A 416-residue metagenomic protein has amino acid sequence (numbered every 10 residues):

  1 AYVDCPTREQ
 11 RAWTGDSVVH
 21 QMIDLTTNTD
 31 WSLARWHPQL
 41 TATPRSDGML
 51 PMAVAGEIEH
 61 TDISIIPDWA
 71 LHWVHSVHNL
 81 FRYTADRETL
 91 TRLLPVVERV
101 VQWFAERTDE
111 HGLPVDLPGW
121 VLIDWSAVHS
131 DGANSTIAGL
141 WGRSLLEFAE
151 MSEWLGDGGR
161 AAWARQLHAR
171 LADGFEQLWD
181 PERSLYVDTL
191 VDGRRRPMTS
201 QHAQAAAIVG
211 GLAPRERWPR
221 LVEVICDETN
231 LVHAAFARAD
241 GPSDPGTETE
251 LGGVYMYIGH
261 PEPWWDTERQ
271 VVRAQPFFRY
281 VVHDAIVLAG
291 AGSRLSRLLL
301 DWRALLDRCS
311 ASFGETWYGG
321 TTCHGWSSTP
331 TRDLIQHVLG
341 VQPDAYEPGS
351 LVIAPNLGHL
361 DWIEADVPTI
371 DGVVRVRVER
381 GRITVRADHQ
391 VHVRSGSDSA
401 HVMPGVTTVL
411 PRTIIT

Functional and structural regions predicted by a protein language model:
D4-C5, A55: Short, surface-exposed recognition loops or helix-turn segments adjacent to catalytic cores
A12-E364, D371-V373, R382, V391-S397: Active-site core of glycosidic bond-cleaving carbohydrate-active enzymes
V376-V378: C-terminal accessory/binding modules appended to enzymatic or scaffolding proteins
G381, Q390-S395, A400-T416: C-terminal beta-strand-rich structural cap/linker in extracellular carbohydrate-active enzymes
T384-R386: Short edge beta-strand/loop segments characteristic of extracellular beta-sandwich folds
